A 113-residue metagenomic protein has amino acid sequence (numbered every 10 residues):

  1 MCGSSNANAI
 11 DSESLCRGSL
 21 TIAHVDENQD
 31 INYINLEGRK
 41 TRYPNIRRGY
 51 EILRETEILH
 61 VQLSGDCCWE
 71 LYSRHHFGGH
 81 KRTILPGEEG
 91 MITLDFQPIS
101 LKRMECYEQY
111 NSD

Functional and structural regions predicted by a protein language model:
M1-D113: Compact beta-sheet-dominated domain cores in extracellular/mature segments
